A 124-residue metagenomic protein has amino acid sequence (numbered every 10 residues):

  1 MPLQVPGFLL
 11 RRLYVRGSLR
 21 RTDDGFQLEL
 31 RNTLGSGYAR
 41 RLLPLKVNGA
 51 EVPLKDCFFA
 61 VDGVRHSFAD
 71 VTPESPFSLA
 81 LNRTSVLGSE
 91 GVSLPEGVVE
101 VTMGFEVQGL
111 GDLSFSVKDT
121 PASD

Functional and structural regions predicted by a protein language model:
M1-D124: Terminal leader/tail segments of proteins
